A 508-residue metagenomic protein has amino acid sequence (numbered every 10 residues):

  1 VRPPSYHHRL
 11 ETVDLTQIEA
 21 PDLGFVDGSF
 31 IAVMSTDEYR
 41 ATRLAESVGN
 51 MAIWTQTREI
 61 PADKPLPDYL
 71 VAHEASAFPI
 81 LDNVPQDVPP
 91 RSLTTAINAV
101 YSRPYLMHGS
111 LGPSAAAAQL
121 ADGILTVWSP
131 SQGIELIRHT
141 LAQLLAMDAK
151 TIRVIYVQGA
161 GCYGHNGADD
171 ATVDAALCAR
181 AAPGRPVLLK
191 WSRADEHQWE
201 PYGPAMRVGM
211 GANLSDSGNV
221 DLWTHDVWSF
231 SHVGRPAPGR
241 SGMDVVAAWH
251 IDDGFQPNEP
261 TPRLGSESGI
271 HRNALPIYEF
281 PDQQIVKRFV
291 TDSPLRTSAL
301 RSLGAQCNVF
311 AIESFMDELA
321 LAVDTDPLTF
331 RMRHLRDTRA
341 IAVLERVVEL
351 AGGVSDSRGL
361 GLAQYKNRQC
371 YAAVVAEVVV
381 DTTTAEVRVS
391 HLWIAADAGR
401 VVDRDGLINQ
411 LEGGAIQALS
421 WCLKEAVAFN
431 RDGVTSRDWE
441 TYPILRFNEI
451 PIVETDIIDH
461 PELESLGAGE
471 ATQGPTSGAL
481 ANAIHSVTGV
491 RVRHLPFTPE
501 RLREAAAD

Functional and structural regions predicted by a protein language model:
V1-A395, N430-R431, N448, I452 (+4 more regions): Structural alpha/beta core scaffold segments of enzyme domains
T297-R301, G399-I408, S465-G469: Short beta-alpha connecting loops at secondary-structure transitions that line or flank enzyme active sites
V379, G406-L407, A428-R446, L466-G469: Hydrophobic alpha-helical bundle architecture
V401-I416, P496: Conserved phosphate-binding loops in nucleotide/dinucleotide-binding enzymes
P443-G467: Generic long, charged, amphipathic alpha-helical segments
E462-A481: C-terminal structured "cap/appendage" subdomains that terminate the fold
